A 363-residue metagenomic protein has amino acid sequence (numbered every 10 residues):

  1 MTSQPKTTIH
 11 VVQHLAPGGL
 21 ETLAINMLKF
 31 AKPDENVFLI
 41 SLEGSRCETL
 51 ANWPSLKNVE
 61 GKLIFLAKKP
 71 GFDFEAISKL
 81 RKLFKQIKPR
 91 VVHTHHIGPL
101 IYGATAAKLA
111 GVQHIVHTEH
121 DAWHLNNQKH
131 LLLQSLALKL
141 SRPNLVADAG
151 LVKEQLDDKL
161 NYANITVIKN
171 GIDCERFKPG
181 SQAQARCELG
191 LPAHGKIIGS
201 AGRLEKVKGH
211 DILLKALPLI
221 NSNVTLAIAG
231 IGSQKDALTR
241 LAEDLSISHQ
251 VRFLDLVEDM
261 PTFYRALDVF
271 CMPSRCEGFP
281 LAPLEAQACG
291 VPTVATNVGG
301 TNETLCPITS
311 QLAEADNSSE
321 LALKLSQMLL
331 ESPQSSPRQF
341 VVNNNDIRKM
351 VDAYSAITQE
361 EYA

Functional and structural regions predicted by a protein language model:
H10-E75, S233: N-terminal strand-loop element at the rim of the active site of nucleotide-sugar-dependent glycosyltransferases
G18-K29, K196, S200-L219, S233-T239: A conserved mid-protein helix/loop that constitutes part of the nucleotide-sugar donor-binding site
G19, R176, P333-Y362: A charged, aromatic-enriched C-terminal amphipathic alpha-helix characteristic of glycosyltransferases across folds
A51-W53, K178-L191, Q334-R338: A short helix/loop element that forms part of the nucleotide-sugar donor recognition site in Leloir-type
T94-L100, E119: Short His-centered aromatic/hydrophobic patch
L256, R275: Aromatic "clamp/platform" in nucleotide-sugar-dependent glycosyltransferases that forms part of the donor/acceptor
P292-A295: Short hydrophobic beta-strand element within catalytic cores of glycosyltransferases and related nucleotide-activated
C306-S318, S326-S332: Conserved acidic donor-binding segment of nucleotide-sugar-dependent glycosyltransferases
